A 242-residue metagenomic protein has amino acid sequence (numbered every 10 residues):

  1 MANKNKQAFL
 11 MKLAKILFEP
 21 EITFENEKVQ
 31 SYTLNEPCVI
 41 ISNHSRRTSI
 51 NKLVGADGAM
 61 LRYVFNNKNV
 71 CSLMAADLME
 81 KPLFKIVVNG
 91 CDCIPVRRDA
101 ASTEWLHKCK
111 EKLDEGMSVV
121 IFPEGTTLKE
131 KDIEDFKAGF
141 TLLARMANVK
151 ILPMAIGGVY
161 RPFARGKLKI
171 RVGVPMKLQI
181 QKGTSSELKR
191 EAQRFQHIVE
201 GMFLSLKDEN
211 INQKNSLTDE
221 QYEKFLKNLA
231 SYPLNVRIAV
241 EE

Functional and structural regions predicted by a protein language model:
M1-E19, E80-G90, A164: Alpha-helical membrane-targeting segments
A2-N5, E104-E242: Non-catalytic C-terminal accessory region of glycerolipid acyltransferases and related lyso-lipid remodeling enzymes
L10-R46: Helix-to-loop junction immediately C-terminal to a conserved catalytic motif
L13-E21, I50, P95-D99, E130-K131 (+1 more regions): Short, flexible loop segments at the rims of nucleotide/cofactor-binding pockets, characterized by
K15, M60, G139-L142: Short amphipathic alpha-helical face segments that pack within enzyme cores and frequently flank/anchor catalytic
P20, K68-V70, C91, M117 (+1 more regions): A structural micro-motif
L34-A100: Catalytic core of membrane glycerolipid acyltransferases/transacylases, capturing the structured, soluble-facing
